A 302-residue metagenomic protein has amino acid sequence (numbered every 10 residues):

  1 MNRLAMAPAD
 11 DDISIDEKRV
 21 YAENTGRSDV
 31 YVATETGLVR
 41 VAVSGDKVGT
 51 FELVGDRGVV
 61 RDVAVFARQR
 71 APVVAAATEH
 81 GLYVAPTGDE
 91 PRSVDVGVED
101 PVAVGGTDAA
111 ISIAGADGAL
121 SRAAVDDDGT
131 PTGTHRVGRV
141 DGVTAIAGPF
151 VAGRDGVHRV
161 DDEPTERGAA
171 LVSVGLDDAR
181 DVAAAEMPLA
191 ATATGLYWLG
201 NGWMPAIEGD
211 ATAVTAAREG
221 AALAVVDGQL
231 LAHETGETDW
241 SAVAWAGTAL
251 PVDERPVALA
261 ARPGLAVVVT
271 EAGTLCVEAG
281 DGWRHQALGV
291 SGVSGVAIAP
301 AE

Functional and structural regions predicted by a protein language model:
M1-A75, V84-E302: Haloarchaeal acidic low-complexity proteome signature biased toward cell-envelope/secretome components but also
T78: Residues on the solvent-exposed faces and adjacent turns of beta-rich solenoids used to engage binding targets
